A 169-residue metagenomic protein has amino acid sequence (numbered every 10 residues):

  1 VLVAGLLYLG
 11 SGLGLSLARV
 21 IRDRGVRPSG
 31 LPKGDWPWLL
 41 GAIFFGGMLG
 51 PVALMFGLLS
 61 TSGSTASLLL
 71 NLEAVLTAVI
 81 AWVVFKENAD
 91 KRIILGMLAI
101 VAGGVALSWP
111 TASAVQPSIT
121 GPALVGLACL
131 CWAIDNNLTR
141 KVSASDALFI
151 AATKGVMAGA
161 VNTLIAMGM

Functional and structural regions predicted by a protein language model:
V1-G12, S62-T65, I134-A158: Juxtamembrane helix-loop-helix junctions in multi-pass membrane proteins
V1-G5, G30-P37, W109-C131, M167-M169: Juxtamembrane helix-entry segments on the extracytoplasmic side of multipass membrane proteins
L2-L13, M55-K86, A128: Specific alpha-helical transmembrane segments that line the substrate/conduction pathway and gating interfaces
G12-R19, P51, A74-W82, I100 (+3 more regions): Hydrophobic transmembrane alpha-helices of multi-pass small-molecule transporters
L15, I80, A89-P110, G121-P122 (+2 more regions): Hydrophobic transmembrane alpha-helices of multi-pass small-molecule transport proteins
S16, V20-S64, L70, A106: Specific transmembrane alpha-helical segments of multi-pass solute transporters/efflux pumps, especially DMT/EamA
P32-A42, A89-V101, G121-P122, S145-G155: Cytoplasmic-side transmembrane-helix entry/capping segments in multi-pass membrane proteins
A42-P51, E73-A74, S108, A128-A133 (+1 more regions): Transmembrane alpha-helical core positions of polytopic small-molecule transporters
